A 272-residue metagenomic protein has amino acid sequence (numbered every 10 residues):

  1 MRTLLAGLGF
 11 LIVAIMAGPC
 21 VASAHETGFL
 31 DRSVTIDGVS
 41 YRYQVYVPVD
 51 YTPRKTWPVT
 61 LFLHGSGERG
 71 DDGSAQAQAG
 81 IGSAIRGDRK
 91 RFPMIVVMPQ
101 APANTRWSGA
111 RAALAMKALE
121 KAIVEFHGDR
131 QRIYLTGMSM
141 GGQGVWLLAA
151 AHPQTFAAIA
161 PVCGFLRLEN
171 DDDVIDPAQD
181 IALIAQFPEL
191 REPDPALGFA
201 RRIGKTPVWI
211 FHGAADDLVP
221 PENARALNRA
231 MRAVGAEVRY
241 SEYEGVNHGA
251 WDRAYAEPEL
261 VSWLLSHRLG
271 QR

Functional and structural regions predicted by a protein language model:
M1-L4: Positively charged n-region of N-terminal signal peptides that target proteins for export
G7-G18: Bacterial N-terminal signal peptides
P19-V59, T136-M138, D173-P177, A182 (+5 more regions): A domain-start/cap signature at the N-terminus of enzymes
Q44, V59-L63, I95-Q100, R132-T136 (+4 more regions): Structural recognition of the beta-strand scaffold that forms the well-ordered cores of secreted hydrolase catalytic
D50-K55, N104-M140, P153-T155: Gly/Ser-rich "nucleophile elbow"/oxyanion-hole loop immediately N-terminal to the catalytic nucleophile in hydrolases
V59, L63-A118: Active-site machinery of serine-nucleophile hydrolases
G144-L148: Hydrolases whose catalytic domains are alpha/beta-hydrolase-1, hotdog thioesterase, or metallo-beta-lactamase-like
A158, C163-Y255: The feature captures the conserved acid-bearing segment of alpha/beta-hydrolase catalytic domains
